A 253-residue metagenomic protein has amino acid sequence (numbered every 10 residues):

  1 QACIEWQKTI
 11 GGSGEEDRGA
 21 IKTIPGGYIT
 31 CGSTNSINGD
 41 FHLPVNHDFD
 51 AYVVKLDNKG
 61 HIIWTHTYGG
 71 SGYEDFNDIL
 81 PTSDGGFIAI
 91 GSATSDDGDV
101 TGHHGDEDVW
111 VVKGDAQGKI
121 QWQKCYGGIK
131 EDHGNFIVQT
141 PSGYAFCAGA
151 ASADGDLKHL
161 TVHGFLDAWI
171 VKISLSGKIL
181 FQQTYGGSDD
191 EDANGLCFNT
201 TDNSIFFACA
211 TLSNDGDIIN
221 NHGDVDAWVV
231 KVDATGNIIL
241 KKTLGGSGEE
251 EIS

Functional and structural regions predicted by a protein language model:
Q1-S253: A sequence-level/structural motif corresponding to short, flexible coil/turn segments enriched in small polar residues
